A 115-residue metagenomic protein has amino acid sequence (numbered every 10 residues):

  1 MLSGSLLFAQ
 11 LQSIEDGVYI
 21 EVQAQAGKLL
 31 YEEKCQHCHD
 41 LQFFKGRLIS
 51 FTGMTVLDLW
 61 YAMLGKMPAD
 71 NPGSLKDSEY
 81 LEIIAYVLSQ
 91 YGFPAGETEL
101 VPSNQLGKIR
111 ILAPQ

Functional and structural regions predicted by a protein language model:
M1, S5, P68, L88: Residue-level marker of positions within ordered structural domains that often coincide with functionally constrained
M1-V18, A95, G107-Q115: N-terminal export/targeting leaders of redox proteins
L6-F8, Y31-Q36, T55-D58: Short hydrophobic/aromatic-rich motifs at helix boundaries and adjacent loops
L7-L30, N71: Electrostatic cytochrome c docking/interface patches
E21-V22, H37, L41, G46-Y61 (+3 more regions): Electron-transfer interface patches adjacent to heme c in soluble/periplasmic c-type cytochromes and di-/multiheme
G27, Y31-L41, I83, V87: The canonical Cys-X-X-Cys-His
L75-Q115: Flexible coil segments in periplasmic/lumen-exposed cytochrome c-class electron-transfer proteins
